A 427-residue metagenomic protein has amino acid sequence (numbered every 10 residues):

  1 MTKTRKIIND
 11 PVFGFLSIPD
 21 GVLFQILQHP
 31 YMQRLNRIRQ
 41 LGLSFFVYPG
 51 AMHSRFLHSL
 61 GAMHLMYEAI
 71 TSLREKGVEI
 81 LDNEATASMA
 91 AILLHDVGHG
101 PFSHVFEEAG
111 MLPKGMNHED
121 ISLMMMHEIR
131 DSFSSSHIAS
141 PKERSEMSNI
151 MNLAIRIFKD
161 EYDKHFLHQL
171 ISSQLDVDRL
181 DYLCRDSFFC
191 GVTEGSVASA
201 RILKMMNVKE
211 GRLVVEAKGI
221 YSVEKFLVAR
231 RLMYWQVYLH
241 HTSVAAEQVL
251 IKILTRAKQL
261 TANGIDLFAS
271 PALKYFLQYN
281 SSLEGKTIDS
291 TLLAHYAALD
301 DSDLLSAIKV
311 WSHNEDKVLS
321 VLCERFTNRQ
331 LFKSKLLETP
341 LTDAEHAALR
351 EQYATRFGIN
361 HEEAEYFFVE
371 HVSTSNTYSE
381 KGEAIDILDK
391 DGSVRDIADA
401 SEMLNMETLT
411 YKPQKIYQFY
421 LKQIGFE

Functional and structural regions predicted by a protein language model:
M1-A87, V97-E427: Histidine-centered, transition-metal-coordinating active-site segments
A90-A91: Alpha-helical scaffold segments that flank or form the walls of functional sites
L94: Aromatic-lined, polymer-binding surfaces characteristic of secreted/periplasmic polysaccharide-degrading enzymes
